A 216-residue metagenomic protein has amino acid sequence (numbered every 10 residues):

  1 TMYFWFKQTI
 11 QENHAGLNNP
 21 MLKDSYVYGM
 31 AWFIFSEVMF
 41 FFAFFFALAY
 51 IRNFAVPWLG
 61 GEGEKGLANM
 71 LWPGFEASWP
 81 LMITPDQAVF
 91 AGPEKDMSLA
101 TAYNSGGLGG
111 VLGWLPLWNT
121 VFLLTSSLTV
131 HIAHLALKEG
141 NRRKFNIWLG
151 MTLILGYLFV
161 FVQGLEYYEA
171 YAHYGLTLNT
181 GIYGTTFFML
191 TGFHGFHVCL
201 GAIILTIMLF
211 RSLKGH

Functional and structural regions predicted by a protein language model:
T1-H216: ...captures the hydrophobic TM-helix bundle architecture rather than a specific catalytic motif, and can also fire on
